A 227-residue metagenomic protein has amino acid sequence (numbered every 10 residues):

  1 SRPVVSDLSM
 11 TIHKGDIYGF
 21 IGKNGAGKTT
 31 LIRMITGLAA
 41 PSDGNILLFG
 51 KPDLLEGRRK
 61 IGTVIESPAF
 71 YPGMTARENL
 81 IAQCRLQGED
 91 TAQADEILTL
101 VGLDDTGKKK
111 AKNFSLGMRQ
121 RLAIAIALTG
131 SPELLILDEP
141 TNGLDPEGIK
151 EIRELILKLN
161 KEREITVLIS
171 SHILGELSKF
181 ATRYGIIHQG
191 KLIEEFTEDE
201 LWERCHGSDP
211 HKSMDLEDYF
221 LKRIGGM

Functional and structural regions predicted by a protein language model:
T36: Helix-to-loop junction immediately C-terminal to a conserved catalytic motif
G44-R59: Conserved ABC transporter NBD signature motif
I81, R85, T91-T106: Conserved ABC ATPase "signature" region
L135-E139: Catalytic Walker B motif of ABC-type/P-loop ATPase nucleotide-binding domains
K150-R163: Helical segment within the ABC ATPase nucleotide-binding domain
